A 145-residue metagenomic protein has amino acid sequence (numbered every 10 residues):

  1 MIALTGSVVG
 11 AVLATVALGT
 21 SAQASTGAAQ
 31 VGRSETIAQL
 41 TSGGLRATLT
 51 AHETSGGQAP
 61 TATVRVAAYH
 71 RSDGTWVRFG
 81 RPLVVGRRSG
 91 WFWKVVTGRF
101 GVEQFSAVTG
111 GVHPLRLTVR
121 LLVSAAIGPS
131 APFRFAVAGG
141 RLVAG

Functional and structural regions predicted by a protein language model:
M1-S25: Secretory targeting and sorting signals
A14, Q39, G56, A107-T109: Generic marker of residues within folded, mature protein domains
V16-A24, A51-G56, R81, R87-W91: Intrinsic low-complexity, intrinsically disordered segments enriched in polar/basic residues
A29-G32, V143-G145: Low-complexity, Pro/Thr/Ser/Gly/Ala-rich linker/spacer regions in secreted, extracellular modular proteins
V31-V77: Short, surface-exposed binding/anchoring microloops in extracellular/periplasmic proteins
R65-A67, T75-G145: Extracytosolic low-complexity repeat regions of secreted or lipid-anchored proteins
